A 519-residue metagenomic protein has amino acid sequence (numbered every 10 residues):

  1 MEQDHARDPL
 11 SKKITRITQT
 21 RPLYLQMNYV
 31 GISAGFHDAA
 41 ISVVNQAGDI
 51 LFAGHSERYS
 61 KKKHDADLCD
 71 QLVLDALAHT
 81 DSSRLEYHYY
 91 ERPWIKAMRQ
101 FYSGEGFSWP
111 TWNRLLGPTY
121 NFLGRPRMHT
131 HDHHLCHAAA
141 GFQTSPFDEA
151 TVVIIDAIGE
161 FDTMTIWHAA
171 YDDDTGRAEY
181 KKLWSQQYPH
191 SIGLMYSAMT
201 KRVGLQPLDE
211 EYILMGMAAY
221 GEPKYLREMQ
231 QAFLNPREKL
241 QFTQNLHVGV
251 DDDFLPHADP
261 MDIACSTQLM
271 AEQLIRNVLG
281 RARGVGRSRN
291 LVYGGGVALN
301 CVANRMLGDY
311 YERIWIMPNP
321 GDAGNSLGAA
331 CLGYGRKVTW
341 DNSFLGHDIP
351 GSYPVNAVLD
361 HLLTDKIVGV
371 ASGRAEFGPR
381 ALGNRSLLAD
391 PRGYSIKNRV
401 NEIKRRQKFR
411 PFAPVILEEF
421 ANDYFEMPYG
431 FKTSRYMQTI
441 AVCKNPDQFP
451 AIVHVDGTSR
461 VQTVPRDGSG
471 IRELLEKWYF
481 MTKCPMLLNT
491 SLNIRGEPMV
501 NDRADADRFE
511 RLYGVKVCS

Functional and structural regions predicted by a protein language model:
I14-T15: Intrinsic disorder/low-complexity segments
Q26-V30: Extreme N-terminal starter segment of soluble prokaryotic enzymes
S33-H64, K96, Q100-S103, W109 (+5 more regions): Flexible beta->alpha loop and helix N-cap segments adjacent to enzyme active/binding sites
S56-D81, I275: N-terminal phosphate-binding loop and adjacent alpha-helix
L74-L85, L279-G286: Phosphate/pyrophosphate-binding loops at sites that engage ATP/ADP/AMP, CoA/4′-phosphopantetheine, polyphosphate
S82-R92, R287-G295, G369: Short glycine-rich phosphate-binding loop at a beta-alpha junction
C265-L291: Phosphate/ATP-binding catalytic cores across multiple sugar-kinase/actin-like superfamilies, primarily ASKHA
